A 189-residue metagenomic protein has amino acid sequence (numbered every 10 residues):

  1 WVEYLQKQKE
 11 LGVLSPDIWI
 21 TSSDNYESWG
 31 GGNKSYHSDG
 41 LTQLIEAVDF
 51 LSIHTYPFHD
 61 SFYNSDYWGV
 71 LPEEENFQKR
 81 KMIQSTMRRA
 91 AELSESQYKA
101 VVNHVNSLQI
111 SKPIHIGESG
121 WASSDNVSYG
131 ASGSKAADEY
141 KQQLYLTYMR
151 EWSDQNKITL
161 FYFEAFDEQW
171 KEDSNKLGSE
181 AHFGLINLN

Functional and structural regions predicted by a protein language model:
W1-H115, A122, N126: Noncatalytic carbohydrate-binding groove/subsite architecture in carbohydrate-active enzymes
I114-E118, F161-E164: Short beta-strand segments at enzyme active-site cores
N126-N189: Aromatic-rich peripheral "rim/lid" segments of glycoside hydrolase catalytic domains that contact and position glycan
